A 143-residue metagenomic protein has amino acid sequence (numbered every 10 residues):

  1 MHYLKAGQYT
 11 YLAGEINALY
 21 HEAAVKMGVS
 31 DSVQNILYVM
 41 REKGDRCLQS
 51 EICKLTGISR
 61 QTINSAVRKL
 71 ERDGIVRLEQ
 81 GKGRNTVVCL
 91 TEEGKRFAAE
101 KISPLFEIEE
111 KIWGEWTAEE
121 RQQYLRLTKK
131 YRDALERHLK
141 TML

Functional and structural regions predicted by a protein language model:
M1-M27: N-terminal leader segment of winged-helix/HTH proteins
K5, L12, S32-V33, L48 (+2 more regions): N-terminal positioning helix adjacent to the helix-turn-helix/winged-helix DNA-binding module
Q8, E15, L19, N35-V39 (+2 more regions): Pre-recognition alpha-helix immediately N-terminal to the DNA-recognition helix within helix-turn-helix or winged-helix
A13, G44, A98, R132-E136: A structural signal for well-ordered alpha-helices, especially hydrophobic packing surfaces of coiled-coils
A18-T62: N-terminal helix-turn-helix DNA-binding core of bacterial DNA-binding proteins
R68-R126: Charged, amphipathic alpha-helical coiled-coil/dimerization segments
E119-L143: C-terminal regulatory/oligomerization modules of transcriptional regulators
